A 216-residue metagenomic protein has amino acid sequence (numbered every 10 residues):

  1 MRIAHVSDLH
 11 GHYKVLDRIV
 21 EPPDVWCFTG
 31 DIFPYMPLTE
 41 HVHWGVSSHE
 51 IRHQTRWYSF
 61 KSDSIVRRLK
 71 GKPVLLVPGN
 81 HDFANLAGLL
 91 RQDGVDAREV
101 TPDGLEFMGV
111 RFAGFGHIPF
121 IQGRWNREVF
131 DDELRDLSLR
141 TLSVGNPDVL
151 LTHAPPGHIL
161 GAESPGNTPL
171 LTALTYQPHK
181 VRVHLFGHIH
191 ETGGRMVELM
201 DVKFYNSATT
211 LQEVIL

Functional and structural regions predicted by a protein language model:
M1-H10, G109-I121, V149-H153, K203-A208: Active-site-proximal beta-strand elements of phosphoester/diester hydrolases
I3, D24-V25, V110-R111, D148-V149 (+2 more regions): Structural motif
V6, G11-F107, S207-T210: Core catalytic region of metal-dependent phosphoesterases/phosphodiesterases, especially metallo-beta-lactamase-like
H10-H12, N80-H81, H153, K180-T192: Histidine-centered divalent metal-coordination motifs
C27-F28, L76, A113, T152 (+1 more regions): Redox-cofactor binding/interface segments in oxidoreductases and associated redox assembly factors
F33, T39-S62, G145-K180: Active-site-proximal segments of metal-dependent phosphoesterases and phosphodiesterases across multiple
P73-L75, L160-L216: Conserved beta-sheet core of the metallophosphoesterase superfamily
M108-P147, E163-T172: Binuclear metal-dependent hydrolase catalytic cores centered on His/Asp/Glu-rich metal-binding motifs
